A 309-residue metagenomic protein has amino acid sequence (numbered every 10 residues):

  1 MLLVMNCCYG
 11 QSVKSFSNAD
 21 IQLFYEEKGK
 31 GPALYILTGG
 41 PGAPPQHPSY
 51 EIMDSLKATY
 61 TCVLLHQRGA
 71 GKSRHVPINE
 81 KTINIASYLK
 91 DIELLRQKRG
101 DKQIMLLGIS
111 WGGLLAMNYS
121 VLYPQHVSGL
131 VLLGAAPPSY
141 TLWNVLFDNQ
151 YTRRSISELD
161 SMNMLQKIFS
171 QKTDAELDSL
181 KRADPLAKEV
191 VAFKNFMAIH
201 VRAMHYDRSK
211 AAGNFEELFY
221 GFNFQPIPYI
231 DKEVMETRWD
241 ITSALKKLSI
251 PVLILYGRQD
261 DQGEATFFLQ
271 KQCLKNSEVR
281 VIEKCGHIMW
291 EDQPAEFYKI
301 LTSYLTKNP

Functional and structural regions predicted by a protein language model:
P32-G40: Short beta-strand element of the alpha/beta-hydrolase
P41-M53, A265: The serine-hydrolase catalytic nucleophile loop
K57-R74: Conserved alpha/beta-hydrolase
A86-I104: Conserved acidic catalytic loop of the alpha/beta-hydrolase fold
K102-L146: Conserved hydrolase catalytic core segment
V131-L180: Flexible "cap/lid" loop of the alpha/beta hydrolase fold
L248, I254-Y256: Short beta-strand/loop motif that positions the catalytic acidic residue of the alpha/beta-hydrolase fold
S277-P309: Catalytic active-site module of serine/aspartate enzymes centered on a nucleophile-bearing elbow/loop
